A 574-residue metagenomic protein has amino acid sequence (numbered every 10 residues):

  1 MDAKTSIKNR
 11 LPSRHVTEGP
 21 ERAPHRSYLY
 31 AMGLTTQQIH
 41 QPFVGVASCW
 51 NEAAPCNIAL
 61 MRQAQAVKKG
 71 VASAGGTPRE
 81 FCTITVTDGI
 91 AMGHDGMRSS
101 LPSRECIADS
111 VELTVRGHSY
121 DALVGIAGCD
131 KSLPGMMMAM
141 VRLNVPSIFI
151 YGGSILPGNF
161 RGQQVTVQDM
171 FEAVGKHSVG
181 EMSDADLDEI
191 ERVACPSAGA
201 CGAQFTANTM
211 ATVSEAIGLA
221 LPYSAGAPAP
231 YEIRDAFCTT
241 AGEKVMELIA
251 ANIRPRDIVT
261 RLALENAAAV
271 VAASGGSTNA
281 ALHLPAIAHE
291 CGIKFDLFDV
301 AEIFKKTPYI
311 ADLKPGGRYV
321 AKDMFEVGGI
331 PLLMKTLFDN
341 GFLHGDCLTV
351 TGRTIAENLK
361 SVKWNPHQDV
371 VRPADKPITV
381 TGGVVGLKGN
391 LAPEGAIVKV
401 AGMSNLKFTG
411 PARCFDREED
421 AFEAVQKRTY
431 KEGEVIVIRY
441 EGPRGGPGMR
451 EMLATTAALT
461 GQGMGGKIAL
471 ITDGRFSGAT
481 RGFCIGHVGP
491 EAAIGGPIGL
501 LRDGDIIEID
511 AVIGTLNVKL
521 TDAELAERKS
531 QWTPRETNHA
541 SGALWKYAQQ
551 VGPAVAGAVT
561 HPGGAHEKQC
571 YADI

Functional and structural regions predicted by a protein language model:
D2-E52, C56-I58, Q63-C82, G89-I90 (+4 more regions): Catalytic or ion-coupling anion/metal-binding cores of large enzyme and transporter domains
V71, S110-T114: Glycine-rich, N-terminal phosphate-binding loop and its surrounding beta-alpha-beta segment
S100-D109: Glycine-rich, highly charged phosphate/nucleotide-binding loops
T114-M136, I148-Y151: A short, small-residue-rich loop immediately preceding and capping a beta-strand
